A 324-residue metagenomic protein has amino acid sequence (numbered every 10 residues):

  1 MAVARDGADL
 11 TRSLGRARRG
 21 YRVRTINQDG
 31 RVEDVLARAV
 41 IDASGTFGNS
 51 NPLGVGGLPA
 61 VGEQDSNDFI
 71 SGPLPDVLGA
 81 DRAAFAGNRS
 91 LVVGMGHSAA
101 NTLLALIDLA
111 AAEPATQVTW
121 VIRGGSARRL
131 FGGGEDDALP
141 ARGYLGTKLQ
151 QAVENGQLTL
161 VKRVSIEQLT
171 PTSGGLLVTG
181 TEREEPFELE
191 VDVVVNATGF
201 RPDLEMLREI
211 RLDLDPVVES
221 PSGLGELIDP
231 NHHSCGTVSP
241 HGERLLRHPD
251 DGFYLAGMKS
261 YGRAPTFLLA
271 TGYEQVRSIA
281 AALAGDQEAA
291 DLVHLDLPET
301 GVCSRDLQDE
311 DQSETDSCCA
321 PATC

Functional and structural regions predicted by a protein language model:
M1, A86-R89, R163: Phosphate-coordination loops involved in phosphoryl transfer and adenosine-cofactor binding
M1-N49, E167-V178, E190-V193: Feature captures the FAD/FMN-dependent oxidoreductase FAD-binding
A17, I107-P216, A281, Q287-E299: A Rossmann-like FAD-binding core segment of flavoenzymes
D42-A112, V118, V218-E226, V238-G242: Glycine-rich dinucleotide-binding loop and its adjacent helix/turn
N51-L53, T102-L103, L130, L204-L207 (+1 more regions): Short glycine-/acidic-enriched loop or helix-start segments at secondary-structure transitions that form or flank
M95, R123, M258: Cofactor-binding loop segments of dinucleotide-utilizing enzymes, especially the Rossmann-like FAD- and NAD(P)+-binding
M95-L106, Y144-K148, L268-Q275, I279: Mid-domain beta-loop-alpha active-site segment that forms a flexible, acidic cofactor/metal-binding surface
R201, P216-C324: C-terminal, flexible cofactor-proximal segment of oxidoreductases
